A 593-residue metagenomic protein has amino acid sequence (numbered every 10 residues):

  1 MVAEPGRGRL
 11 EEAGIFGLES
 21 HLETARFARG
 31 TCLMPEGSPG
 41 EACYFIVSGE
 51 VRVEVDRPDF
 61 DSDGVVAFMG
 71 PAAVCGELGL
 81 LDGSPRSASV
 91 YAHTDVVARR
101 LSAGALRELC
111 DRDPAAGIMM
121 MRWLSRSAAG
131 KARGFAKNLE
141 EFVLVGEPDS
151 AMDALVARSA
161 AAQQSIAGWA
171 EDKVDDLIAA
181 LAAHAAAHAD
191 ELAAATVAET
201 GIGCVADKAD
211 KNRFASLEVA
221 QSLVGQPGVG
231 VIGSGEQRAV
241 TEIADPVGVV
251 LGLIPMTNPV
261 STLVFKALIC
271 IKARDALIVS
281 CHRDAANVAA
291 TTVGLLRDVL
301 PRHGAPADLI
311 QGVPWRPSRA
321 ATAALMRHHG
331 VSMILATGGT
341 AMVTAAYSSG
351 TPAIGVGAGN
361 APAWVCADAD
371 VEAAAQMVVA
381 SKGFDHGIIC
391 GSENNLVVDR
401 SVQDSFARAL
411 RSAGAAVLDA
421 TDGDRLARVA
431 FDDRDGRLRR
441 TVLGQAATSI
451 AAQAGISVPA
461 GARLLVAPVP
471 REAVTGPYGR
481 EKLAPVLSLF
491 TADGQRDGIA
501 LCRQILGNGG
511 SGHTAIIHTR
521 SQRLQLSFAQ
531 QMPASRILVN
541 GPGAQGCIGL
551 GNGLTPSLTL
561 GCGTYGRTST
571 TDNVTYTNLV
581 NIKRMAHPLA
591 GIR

Functional and structural regions predicted by a protein language model:
M1-C32: Cyclic nucleotide-binding regulatory module and flanking cytosolic helices
G6, F27, T31-D95, L106: Cyclic nucleotide-binding regulatory domains
G14, R86, G104-L144: A small-molecule sensor/coupling module
Y44, V174, R274: Structured binding elements
E147-T241, I269, S412: N-terminal Rossmann-like NAD(P)+-binding subdomain of aldehyde/semialdehyde dehydrogenases
A167, I456-R593: Conserved C-terminal structural/oligomerization subdomain of aldehyde/semialdehyde dehydrogenase
V231-A373: Rossmann-like NAD(P) dinucleotide-binding subdomain of oxidoreductase/dehydrogenase enzymes
V264, V343-A473: ALDH superfamily catalytic-core signature
